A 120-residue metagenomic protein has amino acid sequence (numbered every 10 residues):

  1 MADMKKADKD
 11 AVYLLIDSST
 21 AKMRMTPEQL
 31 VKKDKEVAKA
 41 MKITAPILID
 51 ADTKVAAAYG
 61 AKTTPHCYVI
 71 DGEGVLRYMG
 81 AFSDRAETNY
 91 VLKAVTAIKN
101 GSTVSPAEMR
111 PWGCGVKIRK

Functional and structural regions predicted by a protein language model:
M1-A40, A51-A57: Structural microenvironment flanking redox-active thiols in thiol-disulfide oxidoreductases
K6-D8, G60-K62, E87: Extracellular/periplasmic catalytic domains that process cell-envelope and extracellular macromolecules
D8-Y13, K42-P46, G72-V75: Loop/turn elements at helix/coil->beta-strand transitions in domains of secreted/extracellular proteins
M25, A56-G60, V116-K120: Short, solvent-exposed polar/charged micro-motifs at secondary-structure junctions
E28, P46, D50, A86-N89: Soluble non-cytosolic domains of exported or imported proteins
E28-V31, K62-T64, S83: Short, glycine/charged-enriched secondary-structure capping and boundary segments
I43-A45, A61-Y68: Structural micro-motif
V69-K120: Thiol-/selenol-based redox modules, centered on thioredoxin-like and closely related oxidoreductase domains
